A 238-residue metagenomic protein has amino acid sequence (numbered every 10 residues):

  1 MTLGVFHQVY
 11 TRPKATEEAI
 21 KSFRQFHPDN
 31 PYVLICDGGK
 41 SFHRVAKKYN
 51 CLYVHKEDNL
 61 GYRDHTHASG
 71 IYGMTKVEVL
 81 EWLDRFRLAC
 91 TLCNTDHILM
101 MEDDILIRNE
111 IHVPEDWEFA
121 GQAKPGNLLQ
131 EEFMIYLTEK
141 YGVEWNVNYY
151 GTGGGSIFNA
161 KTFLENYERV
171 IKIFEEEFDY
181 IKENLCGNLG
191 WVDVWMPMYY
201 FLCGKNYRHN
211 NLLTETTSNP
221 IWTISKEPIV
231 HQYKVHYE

Functional and structural regions predicted by a protein language model:
M1-K21: N-proximal low-complexity "stem/linker" segments adjacent to membrane-targeting elements
K14-T16, G39-V45, L129-Q130: Short, charged/polar "capping" segments at the starts of alpha-helices and the immediately preceding loops
K21-N30: Short, acidic, metal-binding catalytic loop of nucleotide-sugar glycosyltransferases
C36-S41, N109: Short, polar loop motifs at secondary-structure junctions
K40-C93: Active-site-proximal specificity loops/subdomain of glycosyltransferases
T95-L106: Short beta-strand-to-loop acidic/aromatic patch adjacent to the donor-nucleotide binding site
I107-K182, L189, P197: Conserved catalytic core of nucleotide-sugar-dependent glycosyltransferases
E176-E238: C-terminal catalytic/acceptor-binding lobe
